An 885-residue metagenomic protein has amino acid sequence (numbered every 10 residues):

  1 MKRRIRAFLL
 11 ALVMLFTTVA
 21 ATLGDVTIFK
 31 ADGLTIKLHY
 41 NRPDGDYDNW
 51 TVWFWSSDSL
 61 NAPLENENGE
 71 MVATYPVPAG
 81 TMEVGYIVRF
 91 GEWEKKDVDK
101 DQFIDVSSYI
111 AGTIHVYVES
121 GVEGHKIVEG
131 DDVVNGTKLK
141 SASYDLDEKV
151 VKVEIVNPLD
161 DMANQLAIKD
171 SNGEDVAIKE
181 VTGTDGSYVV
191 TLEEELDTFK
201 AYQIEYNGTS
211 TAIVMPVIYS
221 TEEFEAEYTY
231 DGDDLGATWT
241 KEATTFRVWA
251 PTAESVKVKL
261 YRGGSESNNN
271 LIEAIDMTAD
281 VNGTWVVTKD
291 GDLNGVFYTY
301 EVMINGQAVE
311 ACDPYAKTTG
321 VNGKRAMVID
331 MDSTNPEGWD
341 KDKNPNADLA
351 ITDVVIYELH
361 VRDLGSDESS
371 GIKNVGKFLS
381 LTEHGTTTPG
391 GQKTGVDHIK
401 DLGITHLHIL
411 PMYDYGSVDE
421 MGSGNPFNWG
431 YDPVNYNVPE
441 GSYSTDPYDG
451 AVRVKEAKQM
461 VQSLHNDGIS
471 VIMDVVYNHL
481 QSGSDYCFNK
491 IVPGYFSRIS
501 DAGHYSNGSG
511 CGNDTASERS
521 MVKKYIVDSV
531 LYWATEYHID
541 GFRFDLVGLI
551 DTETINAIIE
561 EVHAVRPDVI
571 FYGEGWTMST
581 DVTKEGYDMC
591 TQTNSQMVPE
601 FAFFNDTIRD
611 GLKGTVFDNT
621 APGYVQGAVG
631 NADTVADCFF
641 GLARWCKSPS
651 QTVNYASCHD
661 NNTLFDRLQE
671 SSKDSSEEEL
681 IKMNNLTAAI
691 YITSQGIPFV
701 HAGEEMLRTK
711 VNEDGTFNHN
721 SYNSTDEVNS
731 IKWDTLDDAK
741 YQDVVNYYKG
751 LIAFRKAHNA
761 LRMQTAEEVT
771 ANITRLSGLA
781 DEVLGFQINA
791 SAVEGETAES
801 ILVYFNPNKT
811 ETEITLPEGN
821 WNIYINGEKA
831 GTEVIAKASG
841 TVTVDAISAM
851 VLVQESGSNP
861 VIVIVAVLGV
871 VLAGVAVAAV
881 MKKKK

Functional and structural regions predicted by a protein language model:
F29-D44, E67-D147, G186-T245, L271 (+2 more regions): The feature marks proteins involved in alpha-glucan
D44-D48, T81, I155-A163, W249-S255 (+2 more regions): Short proline/glycine-enriched turn/loop motifs at strand-loop junctions of beta-rich domains
Y47-D58, V156-A177, E254-A274: Short, surface-exposed alpha-helix to beta-strand junction/turn motifs within ectodomains of secreted and cell-envelope
S267, I272-N282, G424, G430-Y431 (+3 more regions): Active-site-proximal helices and loops of the catalytic beta/alpha 8
N294-V296, I835-G857: C-terminal beta-strand-rich structural cap/linker in extracellular carbohydrate-active enzymes
R362-Y537, I555-R566, I570: Substrate-binding/active-site clefts of carbohydrate-active enzymes
P649-E818: Loop/helix patches that line or flank the sugar-binding groove of alpha-linked glycan CAZymes
G874-K885: C-terminal membrane-anchoring or membrane-association module
